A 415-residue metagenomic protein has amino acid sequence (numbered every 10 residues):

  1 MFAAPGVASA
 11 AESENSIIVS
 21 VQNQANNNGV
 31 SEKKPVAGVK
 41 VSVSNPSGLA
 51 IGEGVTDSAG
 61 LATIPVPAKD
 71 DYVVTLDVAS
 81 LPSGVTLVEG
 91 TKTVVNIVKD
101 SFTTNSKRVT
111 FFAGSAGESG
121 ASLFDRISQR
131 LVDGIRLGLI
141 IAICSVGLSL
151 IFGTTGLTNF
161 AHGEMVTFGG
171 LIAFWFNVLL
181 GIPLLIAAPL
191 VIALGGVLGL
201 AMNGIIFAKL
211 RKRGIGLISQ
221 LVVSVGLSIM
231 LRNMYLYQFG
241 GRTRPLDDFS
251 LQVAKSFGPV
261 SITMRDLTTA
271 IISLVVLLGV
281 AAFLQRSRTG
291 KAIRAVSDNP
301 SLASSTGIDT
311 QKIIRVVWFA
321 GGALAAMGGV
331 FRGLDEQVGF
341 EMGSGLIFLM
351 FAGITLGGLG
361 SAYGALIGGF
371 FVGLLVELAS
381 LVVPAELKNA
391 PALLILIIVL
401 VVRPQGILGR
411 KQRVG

Functional and structural regions predicted by a protein language model:
N15-S16, A25-P46: Short, ordered, surface-exposed loop/turn motifs in non-cytosolic proteins
L49-P65: Short, acidic Ser/Thr/Gly-rich low-complexity loop/linker segments typical of extracellular and cell-surface proteins
T103, D309-K312, V383-G415: Cytosolic-side transmembrane-helix boundaries in multi-pass membrane proteins
R126-R130, L284, V317-I354, E377-E386: Inter-helical junctions in multi-pass inner-membrane proteins, predominant in energy-converting antiporter-like
R130-A173, I205-I215, S219, I354 (+1 more regions): Single transmembrane alpha-helix segments in multi-pass membrane proteins
I182-L227, M234, I367-G368, V372 (+1 more regions): Alpha-helical transmembrane segments within multi-pass membrane transporters and channels
I218-R286, I313-V316, G343, A390 (+1 more regions): Transmembrane helix-bundle core of multi-pass membrane transporters and related energy-transducing complexes
S261-V338, I367: Helix-loop-helix "hairpin" substructures at the membrane interface of multi-pass membrane proteins
